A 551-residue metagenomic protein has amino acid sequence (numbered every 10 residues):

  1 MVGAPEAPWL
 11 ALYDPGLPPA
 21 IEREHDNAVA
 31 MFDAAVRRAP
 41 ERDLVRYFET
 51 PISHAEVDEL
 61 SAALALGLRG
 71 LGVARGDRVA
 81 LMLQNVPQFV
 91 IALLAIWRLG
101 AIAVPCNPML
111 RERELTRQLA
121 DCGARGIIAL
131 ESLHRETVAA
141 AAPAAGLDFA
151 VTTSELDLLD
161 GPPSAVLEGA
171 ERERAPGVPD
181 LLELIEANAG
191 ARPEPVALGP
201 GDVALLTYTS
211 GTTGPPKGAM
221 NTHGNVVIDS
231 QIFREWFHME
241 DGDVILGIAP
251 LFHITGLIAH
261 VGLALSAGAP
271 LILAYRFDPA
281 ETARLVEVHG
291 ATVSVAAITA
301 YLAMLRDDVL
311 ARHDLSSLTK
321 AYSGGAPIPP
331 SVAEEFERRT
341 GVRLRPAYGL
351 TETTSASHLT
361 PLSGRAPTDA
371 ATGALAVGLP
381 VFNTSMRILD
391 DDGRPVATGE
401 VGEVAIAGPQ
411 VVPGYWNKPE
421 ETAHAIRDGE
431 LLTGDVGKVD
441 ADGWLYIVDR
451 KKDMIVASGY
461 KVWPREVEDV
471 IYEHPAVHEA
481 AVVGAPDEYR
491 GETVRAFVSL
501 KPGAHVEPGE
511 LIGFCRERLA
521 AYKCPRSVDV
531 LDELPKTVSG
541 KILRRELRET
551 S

Functional and structural regions predicted by a protein language model:
E24, E41-V86, V90-L94, R111-T116 (+1 more regions): Conserved AMP-binding/adenylate-forming core of the ANL superfamily
S53-A55, P195, A204-I228: Conserved AMP-binding A3 loop
D58-L66, P200, A219-E240, I248 (+3 more regions): Conserved structural elements of the adenylate-forming
G70-L71, R98-E183, P502-A504: Structural core segment of the AMP-binding/adenylate-forming
L110, R117, A129, S294 (+6 more regions): AMP-binding/adenylate-forming catalytic core of the ANL superfamily
A150, V288-A296, L305-A371, S385 (+1 more regions): Gly/Ser/Thr-rich phosphate-binding loop
R172-Y208, P215, H238-V244, T398: Conserved pre-ATP/AMP-binding loop-to-beta segment of ANL
V227-V244, F252-V293, D307: Conserved AMP-binding/adenylation subdomain of ANL enzymes
